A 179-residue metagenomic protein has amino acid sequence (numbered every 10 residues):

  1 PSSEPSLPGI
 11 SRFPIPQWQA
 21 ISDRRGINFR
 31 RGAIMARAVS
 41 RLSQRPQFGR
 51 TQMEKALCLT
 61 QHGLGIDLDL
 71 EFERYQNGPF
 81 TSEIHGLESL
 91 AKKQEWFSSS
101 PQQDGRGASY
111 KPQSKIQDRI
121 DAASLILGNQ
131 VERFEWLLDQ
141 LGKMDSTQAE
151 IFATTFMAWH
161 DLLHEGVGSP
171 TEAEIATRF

Functional and structural regions predicted by a protein language model:
S2-F179: Domain-edge interaction signal
